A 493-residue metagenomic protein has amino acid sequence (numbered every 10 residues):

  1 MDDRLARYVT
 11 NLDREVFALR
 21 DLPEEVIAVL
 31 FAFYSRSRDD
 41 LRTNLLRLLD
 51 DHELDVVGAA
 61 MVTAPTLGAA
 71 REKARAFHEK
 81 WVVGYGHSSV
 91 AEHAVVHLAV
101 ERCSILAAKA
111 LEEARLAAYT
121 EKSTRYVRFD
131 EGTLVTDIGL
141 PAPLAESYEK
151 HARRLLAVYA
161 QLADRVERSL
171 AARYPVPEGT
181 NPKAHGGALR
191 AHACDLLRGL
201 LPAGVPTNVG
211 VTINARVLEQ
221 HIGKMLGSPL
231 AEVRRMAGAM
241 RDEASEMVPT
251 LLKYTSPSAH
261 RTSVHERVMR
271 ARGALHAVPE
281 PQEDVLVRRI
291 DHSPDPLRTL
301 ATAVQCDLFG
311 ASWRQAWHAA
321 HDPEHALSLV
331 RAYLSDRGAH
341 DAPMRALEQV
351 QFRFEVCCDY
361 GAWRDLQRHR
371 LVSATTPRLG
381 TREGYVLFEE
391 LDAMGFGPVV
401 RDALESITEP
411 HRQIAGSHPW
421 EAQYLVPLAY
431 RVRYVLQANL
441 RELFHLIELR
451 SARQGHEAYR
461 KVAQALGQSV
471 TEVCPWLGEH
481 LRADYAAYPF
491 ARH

Functional and structural regions predicted by a protein language model:
M1-H493: A conserved ligand/cofactor-binding region detector
